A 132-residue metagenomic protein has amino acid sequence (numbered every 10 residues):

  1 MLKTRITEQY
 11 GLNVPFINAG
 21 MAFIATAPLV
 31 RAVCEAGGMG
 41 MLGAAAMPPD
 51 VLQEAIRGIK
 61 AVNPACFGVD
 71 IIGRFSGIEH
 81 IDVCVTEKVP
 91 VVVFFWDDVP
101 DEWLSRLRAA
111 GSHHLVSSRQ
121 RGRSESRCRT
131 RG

Functional and structural regions predicted by a protein language model:
M1-G132: Active-site entrance/lid segments in N-terminal catalytic domains of soluble metabolic enzymes
